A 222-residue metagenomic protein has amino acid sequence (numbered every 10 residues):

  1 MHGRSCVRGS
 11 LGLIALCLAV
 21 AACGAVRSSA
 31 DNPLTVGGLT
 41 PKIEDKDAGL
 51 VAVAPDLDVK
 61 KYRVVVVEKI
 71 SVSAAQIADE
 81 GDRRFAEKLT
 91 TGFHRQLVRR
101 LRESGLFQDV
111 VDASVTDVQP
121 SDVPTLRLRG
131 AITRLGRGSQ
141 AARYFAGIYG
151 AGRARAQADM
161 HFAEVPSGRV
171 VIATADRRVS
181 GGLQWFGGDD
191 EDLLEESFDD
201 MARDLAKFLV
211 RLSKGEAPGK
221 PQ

Functional and structural regions predicted by a protein language model:
H2-L13: Bacterial N-terminal signal peptides that target proteins for export
V20-A22: C-terminal motif of bacterial Sec signal peptides marking the signal peptidase cleavage site
G24-R95, K207-Q222: A structural "domain/chain start" motif
R27-S29, Q108, D112-R169, G181-W185: Surface-exposed short loop/turn segments
E80-A86, F145-I148, G188: Short glycine-enriched, charge-decorated loop/helix-capping segments at active-site entrances that position
T90, H94, V98, S104 (+2 more regions): Extracytoplasmic/secreted envelope proteins and their assembly/folding machinery, especially bacterial periplasmic
T174-A175: Short hydrophobic alpha-helix segments
R178, L183-Q222: Compositionally biased, intrinsically disordered linkers/stalks adjacent to structured regions
